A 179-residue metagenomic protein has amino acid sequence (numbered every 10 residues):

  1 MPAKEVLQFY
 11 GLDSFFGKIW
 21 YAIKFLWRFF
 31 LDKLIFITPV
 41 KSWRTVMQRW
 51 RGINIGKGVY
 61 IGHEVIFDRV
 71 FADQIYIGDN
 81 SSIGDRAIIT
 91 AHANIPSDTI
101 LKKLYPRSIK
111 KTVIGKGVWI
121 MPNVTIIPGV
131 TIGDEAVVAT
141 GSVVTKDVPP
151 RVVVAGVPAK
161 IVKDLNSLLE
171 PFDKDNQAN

Functional and structural regions predicted by a protein language model:
M1-G52, A93-S97, G117, V157-N179: Terminal amphipathic alpha-helical/low-complexity segments used for targeting or macromolecular assembly
T45-V46, G62-I132, V157-P158, D164-K174: Flexible, glycine/small-residue-enriched loop-and-beta-strand segment within the central core of proteins
I88, V137-A139, V143: A generic "structured core" feature
V130, G141-S142, V152, V157: Short beta-to-alpha loop/turn elements within the nucleotide-binding domains of ABC transporters
G133-A136, P149-R151: Conserved catalytic segment of ABC-fold P-loop ATPases
K146: Active-site nucleotide-sugar/metal-binding loop of Leloir-type enzymes
